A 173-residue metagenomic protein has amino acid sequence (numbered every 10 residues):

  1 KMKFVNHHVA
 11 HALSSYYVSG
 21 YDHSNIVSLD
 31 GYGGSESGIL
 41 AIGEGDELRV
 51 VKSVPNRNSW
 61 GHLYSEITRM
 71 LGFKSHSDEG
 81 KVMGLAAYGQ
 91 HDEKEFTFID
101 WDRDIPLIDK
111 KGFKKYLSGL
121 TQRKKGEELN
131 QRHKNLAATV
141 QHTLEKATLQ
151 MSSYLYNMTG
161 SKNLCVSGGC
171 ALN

Functional and structural regions predicted by a protein language model:
K1-N173: Short acidic/glycine-rich loops and adjacent helix/strand connectors that line catalytic pockets where negatively
